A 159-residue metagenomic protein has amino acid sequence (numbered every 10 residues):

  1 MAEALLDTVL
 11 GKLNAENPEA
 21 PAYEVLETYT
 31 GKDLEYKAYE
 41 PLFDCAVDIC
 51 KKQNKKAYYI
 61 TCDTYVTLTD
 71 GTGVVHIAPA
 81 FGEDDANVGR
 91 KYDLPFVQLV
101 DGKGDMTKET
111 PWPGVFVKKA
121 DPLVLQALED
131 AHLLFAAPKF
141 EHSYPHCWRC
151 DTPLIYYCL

Functional and structural regions predicted by a protein language model:
M1-V74, E83-A86: Protease-associated
P18, Y36-A38, Y65, T69-L159: Residue patterns forming the tRNA-binding/recognition surfaces of aminoacyl-tRNA synthetases and related DALR
